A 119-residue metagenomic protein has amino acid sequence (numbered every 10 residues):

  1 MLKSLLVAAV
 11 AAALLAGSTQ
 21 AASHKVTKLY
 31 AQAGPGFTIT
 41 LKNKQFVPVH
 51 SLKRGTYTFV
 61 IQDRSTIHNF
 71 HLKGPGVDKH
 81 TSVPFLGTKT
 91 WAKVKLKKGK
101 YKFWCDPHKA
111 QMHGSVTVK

Functional and structural regions predicted by a protein language model:
M1-L6: Bacterial N-terminal signal peptides that target proteins for export
V7-L14: Bacterial N-terminal signal peptides
L14-A21: C-terminal segment of classical bacterial N-terminal signal peptides
A22-K42, S65-I67, P84-K119: Extracellular/periplasmic metallocenter environments
F37, G55-F59: Structural beta-strand segments of beta-rich domains
N43-S51: Short beta-strand segments of immunoglobulin-like
Y57, T66-F70: Short beta-strand/loop motifs in extracellular/secreted proteins, especially within beta-sandwich accessory domains
G76-V83: Surface-exposed loop/edge segments in extracytoplasmic proteins
